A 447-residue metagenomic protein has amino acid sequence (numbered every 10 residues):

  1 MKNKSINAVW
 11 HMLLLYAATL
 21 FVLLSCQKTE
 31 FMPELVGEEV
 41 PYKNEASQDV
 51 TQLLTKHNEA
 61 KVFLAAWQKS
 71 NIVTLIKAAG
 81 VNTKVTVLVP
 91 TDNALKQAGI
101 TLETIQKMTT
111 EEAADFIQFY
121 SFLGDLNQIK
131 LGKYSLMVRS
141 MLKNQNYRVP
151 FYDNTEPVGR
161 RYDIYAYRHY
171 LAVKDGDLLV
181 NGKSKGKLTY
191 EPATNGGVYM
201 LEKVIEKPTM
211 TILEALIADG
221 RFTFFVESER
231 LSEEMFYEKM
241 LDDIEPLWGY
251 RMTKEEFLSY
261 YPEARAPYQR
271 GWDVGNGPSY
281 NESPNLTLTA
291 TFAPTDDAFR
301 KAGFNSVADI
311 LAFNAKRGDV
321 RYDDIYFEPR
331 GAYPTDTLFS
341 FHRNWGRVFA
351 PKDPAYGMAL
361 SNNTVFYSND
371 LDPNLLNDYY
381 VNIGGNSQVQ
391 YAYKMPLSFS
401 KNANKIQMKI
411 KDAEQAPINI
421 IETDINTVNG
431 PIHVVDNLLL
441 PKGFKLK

Functional and structural regions predicted by a protein language model:
M1-K2, F21-L54, V198, I432 (+1 more regions): Bacterial Sec-dependent N-terminal signal peptides
K2-L14: Bacterial N-terminal signal peptides that target proteins for export
M12-L23: Bacterial N-terminal signal peptides
S47-K84: Post-signal-peptide N-terminal segment of Sec-exported extracytoplasmic proteins
I72-V81, I105-K107, Q128-K133, F236-E245 (+2 more regions): Surface-exposed patches in mature extracellular/periplasmic domains of secreted proteins
L88-A98, T189-K207, F292-A302, K352 (+1 more regions): FKBP-type peptidyl-prolyl cis-trans isomerase
A94-I105, D296-R317: Short active-site loop/helix that positions an aromatic residue
T104-K183, D309-I418, L446: Aromatic/histidine-rich interaction motifs
